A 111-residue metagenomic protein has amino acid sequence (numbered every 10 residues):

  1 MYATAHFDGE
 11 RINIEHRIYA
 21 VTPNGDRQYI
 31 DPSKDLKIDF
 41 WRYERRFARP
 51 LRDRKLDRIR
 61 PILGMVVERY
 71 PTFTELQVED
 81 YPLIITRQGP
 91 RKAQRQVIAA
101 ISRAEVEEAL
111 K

Functional and structural regions predicted by a protein language model:
F7-K111: Extracytosolic and intramembrane catalytic regions of membrane-associated proteins in envelope/secretory systems
